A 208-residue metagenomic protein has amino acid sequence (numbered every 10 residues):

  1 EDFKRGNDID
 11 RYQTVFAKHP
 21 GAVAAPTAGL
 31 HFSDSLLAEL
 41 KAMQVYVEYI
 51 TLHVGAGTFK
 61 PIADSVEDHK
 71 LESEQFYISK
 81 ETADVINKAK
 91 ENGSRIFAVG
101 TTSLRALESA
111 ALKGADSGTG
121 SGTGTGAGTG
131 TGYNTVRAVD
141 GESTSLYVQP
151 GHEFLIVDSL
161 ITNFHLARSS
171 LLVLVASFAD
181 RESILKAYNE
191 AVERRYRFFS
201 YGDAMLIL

Functional and structural regions predicted by a protein language model:
E1-G118, G130-L208: Surface-exposed, charge/polar-rich loops and edge strands
G124-G130: Compositionally biased low-complexity segments enriched in histidine and/or tyrosine
